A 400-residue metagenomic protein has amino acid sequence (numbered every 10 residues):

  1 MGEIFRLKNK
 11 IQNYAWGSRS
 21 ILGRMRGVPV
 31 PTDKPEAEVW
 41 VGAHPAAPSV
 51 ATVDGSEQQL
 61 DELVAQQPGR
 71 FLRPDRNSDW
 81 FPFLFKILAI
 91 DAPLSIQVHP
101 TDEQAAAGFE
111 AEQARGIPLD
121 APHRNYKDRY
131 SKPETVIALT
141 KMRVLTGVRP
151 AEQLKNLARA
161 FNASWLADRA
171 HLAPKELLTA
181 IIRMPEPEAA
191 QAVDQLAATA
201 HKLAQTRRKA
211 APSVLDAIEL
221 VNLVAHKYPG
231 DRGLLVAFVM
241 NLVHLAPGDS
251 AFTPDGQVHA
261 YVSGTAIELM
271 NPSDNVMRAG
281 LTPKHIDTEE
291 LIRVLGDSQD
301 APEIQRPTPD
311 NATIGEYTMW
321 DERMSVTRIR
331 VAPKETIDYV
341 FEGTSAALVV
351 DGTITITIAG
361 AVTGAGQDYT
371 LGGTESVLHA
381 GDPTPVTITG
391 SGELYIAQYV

Functional and structural regions predicted by a protein language model:
M1-A210, P283-A301, V326: Transition-metal
V41-A46, I87-D91, V98, P133-M142 (+5 more regions): Short, conserved beta-strand element in jelly-roll/cupin
L88-P93, P100-E103, Y130-E134, A138-R143 (+4 more regions): Ligand-binding loop in jelly-roll beta-barrel domains
A173-H285: Contiguous mid-protein beta-loop-alpha structural module that forms a pocket-lining wall or clamp of enzyme active
K209-A225, G315-T318, P333-A346: Short beta-strand/loop turn elements enriched in aromatics
M240-F252, Q257-Y261, I358-T384: Short acidic-glycine-tyrosine-enriched beta hairpin
G264-E316: C-terminal, non-catalytic macromolecule-binding modules
D310-T313, S325-E342, L371-G373: Conserved short histidine dyad/triad with adjacent acidic residue
